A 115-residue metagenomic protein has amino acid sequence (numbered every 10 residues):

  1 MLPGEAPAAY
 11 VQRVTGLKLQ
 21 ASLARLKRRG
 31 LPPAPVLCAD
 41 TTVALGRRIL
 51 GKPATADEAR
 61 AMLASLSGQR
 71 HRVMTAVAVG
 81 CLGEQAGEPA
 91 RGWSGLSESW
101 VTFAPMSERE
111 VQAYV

Functional and structural regions predicted by a protein language model:
L2-V115: Anionic-ligand binding patches
